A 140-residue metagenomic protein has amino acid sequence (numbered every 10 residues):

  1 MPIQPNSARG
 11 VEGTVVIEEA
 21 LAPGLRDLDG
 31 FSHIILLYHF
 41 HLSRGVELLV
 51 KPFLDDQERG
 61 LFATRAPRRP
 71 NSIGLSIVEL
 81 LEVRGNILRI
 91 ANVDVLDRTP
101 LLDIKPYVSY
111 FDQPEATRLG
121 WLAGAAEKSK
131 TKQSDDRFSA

Functional and structural regions predicted by a protein language model:
M1-L75, L81-A140: Cys-His-centered catalytic/binding microenvironment captured across papain-like cysteine peptidases and homologous
